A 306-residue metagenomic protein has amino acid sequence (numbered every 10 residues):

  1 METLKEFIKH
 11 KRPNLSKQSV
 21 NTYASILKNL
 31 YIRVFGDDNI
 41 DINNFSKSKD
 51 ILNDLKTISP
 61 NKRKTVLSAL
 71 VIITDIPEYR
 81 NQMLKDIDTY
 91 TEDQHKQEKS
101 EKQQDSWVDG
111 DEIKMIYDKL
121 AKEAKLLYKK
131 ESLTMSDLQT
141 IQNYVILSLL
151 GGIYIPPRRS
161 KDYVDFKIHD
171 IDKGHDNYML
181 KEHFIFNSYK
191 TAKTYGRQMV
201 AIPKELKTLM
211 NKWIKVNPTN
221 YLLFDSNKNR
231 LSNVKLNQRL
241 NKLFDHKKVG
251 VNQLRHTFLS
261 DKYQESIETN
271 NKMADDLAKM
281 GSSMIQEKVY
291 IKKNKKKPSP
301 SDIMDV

Functional and structural regions predicted by a protein language model:
L4, K9-Y90, Q253, Y290: Non-catalytic DNA-binding core/recognition domains of DNA-processing enzymes
R80-K129: Flexible interdomain linker/hinge and immediately adjacent N-terminus of the catalytic tyrosine-recombinase domain
M115-S160: Basic, Lys/Arg- and aromatic-enriched nucleic-acid-binding interface segment
T140, L149-D170, E265-T269, K279-M280: A short, glycine-centered helix-capping/turn motif at helix boundaries that positions DNA-contacting or catalytic
Y163, V251-I267, M273-A278, Q286: Short, basic/aromatic-rich helical patch in the C-terminal catalytic core of site-specific tyrosine
V164-L206: Conserved tyrosine-mediated DNA breakage-rejoining catalytic core shared by Y-recombinases
A201-F258, Y263: Active-site/catalytic core of tyrosine-dependent DNA strand-transfer enzymes
Q264-I267, L277-V306: Catalytic-site neighborhood detector that most strongly recognizes the C-terminal catalytic loop/helix of tyrosine
